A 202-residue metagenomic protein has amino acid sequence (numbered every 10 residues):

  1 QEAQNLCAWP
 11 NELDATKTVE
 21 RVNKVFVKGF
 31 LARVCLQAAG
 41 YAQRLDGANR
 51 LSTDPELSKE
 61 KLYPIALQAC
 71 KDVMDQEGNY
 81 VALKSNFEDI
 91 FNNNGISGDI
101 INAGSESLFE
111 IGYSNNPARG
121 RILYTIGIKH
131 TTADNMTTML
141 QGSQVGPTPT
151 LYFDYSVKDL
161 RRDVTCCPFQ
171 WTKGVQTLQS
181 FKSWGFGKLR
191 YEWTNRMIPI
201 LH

Functional and structural regions predicted by a protein language model:
Q1-C7, T18-R44, K59-M74, F109-I111 (+3 more regions): Extended, hydrophobic/aromatic-rich amphipathic alpha-helical segments that build helical scaffolds
P10-A15: A conserved hydrophobic secondary-structure block that centers on an alpha-helix together with its immediately flanking
F30, G40, G47-N49, G120-I126 (+1 more regions): Generic detector of ordered, mature protein regions
L45-S58: A solvent-exposed, charged loop/short amphipathic helix patch at secondary-structure junctions
L51, I65, P149-T150: Charged, amphipathic alpha-helical segments and their flanking helix caps
A69, N79-H202: Elongated scaffold/linker segments in the mid-to-C-terminal portions of large proteins
